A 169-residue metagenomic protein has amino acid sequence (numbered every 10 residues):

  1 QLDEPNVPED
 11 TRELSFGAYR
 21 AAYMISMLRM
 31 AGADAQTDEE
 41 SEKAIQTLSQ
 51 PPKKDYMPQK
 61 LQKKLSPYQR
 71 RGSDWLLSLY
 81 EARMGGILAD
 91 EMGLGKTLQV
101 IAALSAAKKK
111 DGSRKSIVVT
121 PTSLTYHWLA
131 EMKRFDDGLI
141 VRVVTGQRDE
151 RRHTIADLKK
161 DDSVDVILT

Functional and structural regions predicted by a protein language model:
Q1-G86, A156, K160-I167: Charged, low-complexity
K53-Y56, K60, K108-T169: SF2 helicase/translocase NTPase motor core, specifically the RecA-like lobe 1 inter-motif segment between Walker
Q69, G93, V118: Conserved G/P- and acidic residue-centered "switch" motifs that form tight phosphate/ATP-binding loops in soluble
D74-A82, T97-G112: Walker A/P-loop NTP-binding motif
G86-A89, I117: Short hydrophobic/aromatic beta-strand immediately N-terminal to the Walker A/P-loop
E91, A103-A107, W128: Hydrophobic residues on the short alpha-helix immediately C-terminal to a glycine-rich phosphate/catalytic loop
E91, L98-I101, S123: Phosphate-binding Walker
